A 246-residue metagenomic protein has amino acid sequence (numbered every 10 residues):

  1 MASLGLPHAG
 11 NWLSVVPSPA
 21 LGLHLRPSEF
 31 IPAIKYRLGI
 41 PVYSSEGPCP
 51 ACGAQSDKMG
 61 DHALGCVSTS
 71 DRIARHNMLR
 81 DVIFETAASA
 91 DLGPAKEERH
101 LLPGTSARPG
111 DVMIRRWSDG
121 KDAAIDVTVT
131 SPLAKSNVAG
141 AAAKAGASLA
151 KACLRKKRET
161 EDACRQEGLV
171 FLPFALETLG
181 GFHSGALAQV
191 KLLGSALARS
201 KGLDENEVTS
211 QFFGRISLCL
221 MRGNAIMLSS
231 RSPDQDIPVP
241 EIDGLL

Functional and structural regions predicted by a protein language model:
M1-C52, S70-D71, E85, S89 (+3 more regions): Non-catalytic C-terminal interaction segments of nucleic acid-processing enzymes
C49-L79: Short Cys/His-based metal-binding microdomains
G60-G65, D111, I125, P173: Short, conserved catalytic/metal-binding micro-motifs enriched in Asp/Glu and His
N77-D91: Inter-domain linker/hinge segments that demarcate the starts of reverse transcriptase and RNase H-type modules
G93-A95: Conserved RecA-like helicase motor-core motifs
